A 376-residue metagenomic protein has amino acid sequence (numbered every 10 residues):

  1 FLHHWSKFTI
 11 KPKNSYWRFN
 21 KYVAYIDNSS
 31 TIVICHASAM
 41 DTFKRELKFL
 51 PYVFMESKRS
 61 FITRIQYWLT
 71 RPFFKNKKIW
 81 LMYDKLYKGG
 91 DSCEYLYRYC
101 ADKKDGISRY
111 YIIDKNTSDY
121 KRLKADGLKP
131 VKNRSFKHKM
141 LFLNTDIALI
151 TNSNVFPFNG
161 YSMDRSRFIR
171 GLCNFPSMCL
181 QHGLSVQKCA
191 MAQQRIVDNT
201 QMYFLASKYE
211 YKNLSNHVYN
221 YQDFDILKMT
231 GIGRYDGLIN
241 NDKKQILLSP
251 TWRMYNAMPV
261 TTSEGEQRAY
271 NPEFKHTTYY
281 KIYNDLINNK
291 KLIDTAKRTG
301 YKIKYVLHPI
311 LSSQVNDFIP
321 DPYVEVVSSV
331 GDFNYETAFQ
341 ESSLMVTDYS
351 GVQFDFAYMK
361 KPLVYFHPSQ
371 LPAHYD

Functional and structural regions predicted by a protein language model:
F1-K78, G106, G171: Basic, ligand-binding patches in group-transfer machinery, especially extracytoplasmic/periplasmic segments
W68-P72, K78-G237: Active-site and donor-binding regions of nucleotide-sugar-utilizing enzymes
G90-K104, G233-F318: Conserved catalytic-core segment of nucleotide-activated headgroup transferases in glycan assembly
S118-D126, L238-N241, S313-P322, F356-A357 (+1 more regions): Short loop/helix-cap segments at secondary-structure boundaries that form the rim of catalytic
P130-F142, K304, P309-F354: Donor nucleotide-activated moiety binding/catalytic core segment of transferases that use nucleotide-activated donors
F156-F158, Y255, Q353-F354: Short glycine-rich, flexible loops that bind phosphorylated cofactors or substrates
G160-H182, E264-F274, K360-P372: A short, gly/pro- and small-residue-rich
D223, D317-P322, Y349-D376: Catalytic binding pocket for nucleotide-activated donors in carbohydrate/polymer assembly enzymes
